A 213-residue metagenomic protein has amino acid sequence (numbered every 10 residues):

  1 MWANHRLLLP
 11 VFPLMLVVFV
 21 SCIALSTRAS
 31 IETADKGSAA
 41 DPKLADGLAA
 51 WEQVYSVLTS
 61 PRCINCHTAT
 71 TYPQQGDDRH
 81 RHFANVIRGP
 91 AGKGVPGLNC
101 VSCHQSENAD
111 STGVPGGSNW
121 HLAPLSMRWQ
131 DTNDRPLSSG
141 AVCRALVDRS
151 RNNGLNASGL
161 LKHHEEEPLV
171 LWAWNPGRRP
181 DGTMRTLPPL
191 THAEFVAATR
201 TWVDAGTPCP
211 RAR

Functional and structural regions predicted by a protein language model:
W2-Y55, Q75, R88-A91, N108-R213: N-terminal export/targeting leaders of redox proteins
T59-A91: N-terminal, post-signal-peptide region of Sec/Tat-exported proteins
P61-T70, G97-E107: The canonical Cys-X-X-Cys-His
